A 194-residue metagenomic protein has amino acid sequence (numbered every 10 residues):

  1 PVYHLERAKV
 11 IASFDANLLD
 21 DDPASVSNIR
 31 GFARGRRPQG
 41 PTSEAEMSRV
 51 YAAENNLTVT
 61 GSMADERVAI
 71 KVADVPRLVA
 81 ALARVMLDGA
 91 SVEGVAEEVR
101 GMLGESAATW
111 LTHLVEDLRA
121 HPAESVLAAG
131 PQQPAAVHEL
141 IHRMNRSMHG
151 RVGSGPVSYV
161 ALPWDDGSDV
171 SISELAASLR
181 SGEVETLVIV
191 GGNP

Functional and structural regions predicted by a protein language model:
P1-P194: Cofactor-pocket helix-loop regions in the catalytic cores of large enzyme subunits
